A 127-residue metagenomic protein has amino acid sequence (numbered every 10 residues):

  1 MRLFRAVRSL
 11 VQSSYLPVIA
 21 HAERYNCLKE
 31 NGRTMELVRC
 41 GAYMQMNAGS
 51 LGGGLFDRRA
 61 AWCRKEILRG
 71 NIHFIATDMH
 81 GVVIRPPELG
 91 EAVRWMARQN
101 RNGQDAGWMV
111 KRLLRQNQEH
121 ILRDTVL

Functional and structural regions predicted by a protein language model:
M1-M44: Extended substrate/RNA-proximal surfaces in nucleic-acid metabolism proteins
F4-V7, E30-E36, D57-I67, L89-A92: Charged helix-capping and loop-helix junction motifs
A22-Y25, N47-G53, M79-V82, Q116: Active-site beta-loop-alpha junctions enriched in small/polar residues
C40, G70-N71: A short helix-to-beta-strand connector/capping loop
G41, L89-A97: Active-site gating loops and adjacent loop-to-helix segments of metal-dependent hydrolytic enzymes
G52-L55, V83-P87, L122: Short active-site-adjacent structural elements
N71-P87: Short acidic/histidine-rich active-site segments
R94-L127: Mid-to-C-terminal alpha-helical segments outside catalytic/metal-binding sites
